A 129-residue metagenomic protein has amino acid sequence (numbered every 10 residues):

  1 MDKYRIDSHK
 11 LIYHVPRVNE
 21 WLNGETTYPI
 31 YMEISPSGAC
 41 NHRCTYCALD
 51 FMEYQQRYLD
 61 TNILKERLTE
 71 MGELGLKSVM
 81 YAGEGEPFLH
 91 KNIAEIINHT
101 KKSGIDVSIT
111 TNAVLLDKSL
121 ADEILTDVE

Functional and structural regions predicted by a protein language model:
D2-V128: Conserved alpha-helical substructure of the radical SAM core
